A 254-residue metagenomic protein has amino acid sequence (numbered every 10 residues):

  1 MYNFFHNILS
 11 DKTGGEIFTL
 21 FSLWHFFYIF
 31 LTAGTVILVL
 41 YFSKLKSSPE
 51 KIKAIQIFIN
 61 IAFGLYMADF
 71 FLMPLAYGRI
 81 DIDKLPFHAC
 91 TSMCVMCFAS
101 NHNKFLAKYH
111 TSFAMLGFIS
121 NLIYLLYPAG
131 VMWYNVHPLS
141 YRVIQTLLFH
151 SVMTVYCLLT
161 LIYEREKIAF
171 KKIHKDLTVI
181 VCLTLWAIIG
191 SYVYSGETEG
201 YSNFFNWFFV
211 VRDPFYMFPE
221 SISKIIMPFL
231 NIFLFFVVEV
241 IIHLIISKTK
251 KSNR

Functional and structural regions predicted by a protein language model:
M1-I52: N-terminal topogenic module of multi-pass integral membrane proteins
T13-F30, D176-C182, Y192-V240: Membrane-interface transmembrane-helix boundary segments in multi-pass integral membrane proteins
V36-Y41, M96-A99, V152-I173: Alpha-helical transmembrane segments in multipass membrane proteins, preferentially the mid-helix core
K44, A68-G78, L126-H137, V193: Juxtamembrane "helix-exit" motif on the non-cytosolic side of transmembrane helices
S48-I61, A107-A114, K172-D176: Membrane-interfacial loop-to-transmembrane alpha-helix junctions, especially the N-terminal start
K51-N101: A glycine-rich, hydrophobic loop/mini-helix early in the fold
I61-F71, G117-A129, I180-S191: Aromatic-anchored segments of alpha-helical transmembrane domains
H88, A99-L161: Membrane-proximal helix-loop-helix units in multi-pass membrane proteins
